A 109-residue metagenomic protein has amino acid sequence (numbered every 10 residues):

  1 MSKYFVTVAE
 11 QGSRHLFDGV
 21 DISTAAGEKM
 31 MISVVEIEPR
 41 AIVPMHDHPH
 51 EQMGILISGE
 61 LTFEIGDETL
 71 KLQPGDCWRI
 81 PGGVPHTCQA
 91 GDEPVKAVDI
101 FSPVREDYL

Functional and structural regions predicted by a protein language model:
M1-K29: A short, N-terminal "cap"/entry segment at the start of jelly-roll beta-barrel domains of the cupin/DSBH fold
E28, G66-E68, G91: Short strand-coil-strand connectors
S33-D47: Conserved short histidine dyad/triad with adjacent acidic residue
H50-L61, G66: Glycine- and acidic-residue-biased ligand/ion/polar-headgroup-sensing regions
E60, C77-P81, I100: A beta-strand edge to alpha-helix "cap/lid" segment located at domain peripheries
E68-G82: Short acidic-glycine-tyrosine-enriched beta hairpin
G82-D107: Ligand-binding loop in jelly-roll beta-barrel domains
